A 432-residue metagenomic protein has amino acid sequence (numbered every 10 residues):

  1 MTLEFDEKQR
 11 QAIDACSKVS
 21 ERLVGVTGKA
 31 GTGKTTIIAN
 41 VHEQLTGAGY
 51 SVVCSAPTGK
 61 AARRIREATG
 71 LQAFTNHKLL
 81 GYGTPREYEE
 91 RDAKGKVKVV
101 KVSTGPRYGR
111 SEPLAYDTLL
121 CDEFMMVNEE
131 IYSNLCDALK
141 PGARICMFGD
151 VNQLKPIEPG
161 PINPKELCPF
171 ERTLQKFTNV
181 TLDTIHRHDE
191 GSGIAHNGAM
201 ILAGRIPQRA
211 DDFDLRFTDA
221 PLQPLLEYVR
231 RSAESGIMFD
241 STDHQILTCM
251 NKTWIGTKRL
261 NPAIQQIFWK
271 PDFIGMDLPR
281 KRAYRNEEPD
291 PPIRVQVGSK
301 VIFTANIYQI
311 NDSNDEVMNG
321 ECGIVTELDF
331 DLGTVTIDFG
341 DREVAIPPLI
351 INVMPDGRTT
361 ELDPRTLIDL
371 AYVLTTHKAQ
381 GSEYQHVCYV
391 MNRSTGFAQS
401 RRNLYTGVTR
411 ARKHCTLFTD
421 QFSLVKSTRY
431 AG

Functional and structural regions predicted by a protein language model:
M1-R10: N-terminal pre-Walker A segment at the start of P-loop NTPase domains
R10-T27, T32, I37, T46 (+4 more regions): Conserved helicase motor core of P-loop NTPases
V19, A203, D312-N314, N319-G432: C-terminal accessory regions
N40, Q44, R64: Active-site signature of alpha/beta-hydrolase-fold catalytic machinery across serine- and Asp/Cys-nucleophile hydrolases
E43-V53: Post-Walker A helix-loop "phosphate-sensing" segment adjacent to the P-loop in P-loop NTPases
V53-A115: Inter-Walker segment of RecA-like/P-loop motor cores
L80, M126-N128, L154-K155: Catalytic P-loop NTPase motifs of RecA-like helicase/translocase cores
L114-N128, R144-M147: SF2 helicase catalytic motif II
